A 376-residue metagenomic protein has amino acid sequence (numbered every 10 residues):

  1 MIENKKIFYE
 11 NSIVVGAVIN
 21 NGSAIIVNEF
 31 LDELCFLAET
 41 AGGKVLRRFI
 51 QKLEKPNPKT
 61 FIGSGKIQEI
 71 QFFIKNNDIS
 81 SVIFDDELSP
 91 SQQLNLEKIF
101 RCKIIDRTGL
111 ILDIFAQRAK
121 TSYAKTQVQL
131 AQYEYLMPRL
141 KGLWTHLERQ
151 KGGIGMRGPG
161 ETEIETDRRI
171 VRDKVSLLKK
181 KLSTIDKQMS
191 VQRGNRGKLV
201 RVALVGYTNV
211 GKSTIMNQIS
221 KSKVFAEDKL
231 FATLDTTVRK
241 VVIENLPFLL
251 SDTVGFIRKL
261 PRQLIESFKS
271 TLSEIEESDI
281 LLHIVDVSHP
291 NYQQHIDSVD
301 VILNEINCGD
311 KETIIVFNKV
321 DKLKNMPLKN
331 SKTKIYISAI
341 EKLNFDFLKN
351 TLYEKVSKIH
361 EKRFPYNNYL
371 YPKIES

Functional and structural regions predicted by a protein language model:
M1-I19, E134, P138-V210, M216 (+2 more regions): C-terminal-of-GTPase-core extension/linker across diverse P-loop GTPases
M1-L112: N-terminal accessory targeting/assembly segments
I2-N4, E29-F30, K55-Q71, D235 (+2 more regions): Switch II of P-loop NTPase G domains
V18-G22, L53-K55, E87-P90, G109-L112 (+4 more regions): Conserved nucleotide-binding/hydrolysis micro-motifs of P-loop NTPases
N21-I26, N57-T60, R118-S122, E163 (+4 more regions): Flexible beta-alpha connector loops of hexameric P-loop NTPases
L31, C35-E39, Q71-I74, L88-R101 (+1 more regions): Conserved C-terminal guanine-recognition region of P-loop GTPase G domains, centered on the G4
G109-V128: Short alpha-helix plus adjacent loop in nuclease-associated cores
G194-G197, I219-F248, I257, R262-S267 (+2 more regions): Switch I (effector-binding) loop of TRAFAC-class P-loop GTPase G-domains
